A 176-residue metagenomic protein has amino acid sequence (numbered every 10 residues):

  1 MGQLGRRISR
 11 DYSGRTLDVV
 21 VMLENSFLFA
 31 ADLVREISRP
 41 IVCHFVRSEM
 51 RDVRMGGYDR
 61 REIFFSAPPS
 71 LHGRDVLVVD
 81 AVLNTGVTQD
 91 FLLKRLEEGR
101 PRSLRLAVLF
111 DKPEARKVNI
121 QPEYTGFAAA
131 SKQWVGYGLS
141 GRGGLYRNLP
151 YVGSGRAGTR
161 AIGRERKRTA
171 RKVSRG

Functional and structural regions predicted by a protein language model:
M1-G176: PRPP-associated nucleotide enzymes
